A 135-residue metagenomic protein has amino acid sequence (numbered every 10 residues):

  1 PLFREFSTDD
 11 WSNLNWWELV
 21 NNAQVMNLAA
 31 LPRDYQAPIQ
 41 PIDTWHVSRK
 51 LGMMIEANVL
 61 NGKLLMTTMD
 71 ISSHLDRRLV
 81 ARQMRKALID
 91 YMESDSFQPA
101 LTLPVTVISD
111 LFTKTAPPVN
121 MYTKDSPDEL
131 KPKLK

Functional and structural regions predicted by a protein language model:
P1-L79, F97-K135: Catalytic beta-strand/loop cores that center a nucleophilic Ser/Cys/Thr and support acyl-enzyme chemistry
V80-E93: Short amphipathic C-terminal alpha-helix that caps PH/PH-like domains
